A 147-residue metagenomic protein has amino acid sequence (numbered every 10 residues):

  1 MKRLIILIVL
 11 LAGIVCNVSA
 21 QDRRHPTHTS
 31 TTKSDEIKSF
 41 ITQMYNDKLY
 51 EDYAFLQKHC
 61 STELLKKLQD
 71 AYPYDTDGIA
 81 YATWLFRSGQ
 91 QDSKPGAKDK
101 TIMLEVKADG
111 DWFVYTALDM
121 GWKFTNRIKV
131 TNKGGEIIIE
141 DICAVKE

Functional and structural regions predicted by a protein language model:
M1-R24: Bacterial Sec-dependent N-terminal signal peptides
D22-R23, Q69-W122: Surface-exposed, charged secondary-structure patches
P26-T31, A54-F55: Second-shell loop/turn segments in exported
T32-D52: Short, aromatic-enriched amphipathic alpha-helices that serve as compact interaction elements
F40, E51-G78: Short, well-ordered alpha-helical segments enriched in acidic and aromatic residues
I41-M44, I102-V106, F113-Y115, I128-V130 (+1 more regions): Hydrophobic beta-strand residues in large extracellular and virion-surface proteins
K123-E147: Short beta-strand edge/turn micro-motifs at domain boundaries
